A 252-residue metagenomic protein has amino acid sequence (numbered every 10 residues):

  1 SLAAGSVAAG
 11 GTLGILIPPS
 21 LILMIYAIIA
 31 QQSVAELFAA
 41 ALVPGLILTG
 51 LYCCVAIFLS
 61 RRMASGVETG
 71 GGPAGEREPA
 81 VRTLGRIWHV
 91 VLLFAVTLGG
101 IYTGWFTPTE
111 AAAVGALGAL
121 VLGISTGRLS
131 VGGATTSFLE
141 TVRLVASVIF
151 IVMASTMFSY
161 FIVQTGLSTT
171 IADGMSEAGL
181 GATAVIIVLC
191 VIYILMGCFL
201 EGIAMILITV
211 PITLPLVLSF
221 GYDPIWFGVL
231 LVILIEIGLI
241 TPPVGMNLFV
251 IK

Functional and structural regions predicted by a protein language model:
S1-K252: Alpha-helical transmembrane segments of multi-pass membrane transport proteins
